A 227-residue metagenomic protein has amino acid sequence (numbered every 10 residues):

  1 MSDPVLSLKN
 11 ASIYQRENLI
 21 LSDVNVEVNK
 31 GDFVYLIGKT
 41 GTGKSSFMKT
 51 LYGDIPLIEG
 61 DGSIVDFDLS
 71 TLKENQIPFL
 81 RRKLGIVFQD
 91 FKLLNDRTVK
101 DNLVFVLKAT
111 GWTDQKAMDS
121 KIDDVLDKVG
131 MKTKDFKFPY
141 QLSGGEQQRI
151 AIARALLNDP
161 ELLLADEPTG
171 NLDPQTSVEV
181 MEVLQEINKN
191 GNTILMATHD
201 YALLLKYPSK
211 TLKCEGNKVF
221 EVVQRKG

Functional and structural regions predicted by a protein language model:
Y52: Helix-to-loop junction immediately C-terminal to a conserved catalytic motif
G60-D68: Conserved ABC transporter NBD signature motif
F67-D68, V104, Q115-T133: Conserved ABC ATPase "signature" region
L69-G85, K189: ABC ATPase NBD coupling module
F138-L142, E146-Q148: Conserved ABC ATPase signature
L157-E161: A short, proline-enriched helix->beta-strand linker immediately N-terminal to the Walker B motif in ABC-type P-loop
L163-D166: Catalytic Walker B motif of ABC-type/P-loop ATPase nucleotide-binding domains
